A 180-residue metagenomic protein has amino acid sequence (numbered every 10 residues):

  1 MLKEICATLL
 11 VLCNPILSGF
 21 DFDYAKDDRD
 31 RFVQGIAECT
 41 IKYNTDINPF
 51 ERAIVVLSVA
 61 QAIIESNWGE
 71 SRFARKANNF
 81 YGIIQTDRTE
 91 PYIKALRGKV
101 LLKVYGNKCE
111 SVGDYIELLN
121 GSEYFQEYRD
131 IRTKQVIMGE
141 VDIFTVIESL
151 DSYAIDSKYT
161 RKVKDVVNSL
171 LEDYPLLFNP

Functional and structural regions predicted by a protein language model:
M1-E4: Positively charged n-region of N-terminal signal peptides that target proteins for export
A7, V11-A60, I64-P180: Catalytic cores of secreted/periplasmic lytic hydrolases that degrade extracellular macromolecules
